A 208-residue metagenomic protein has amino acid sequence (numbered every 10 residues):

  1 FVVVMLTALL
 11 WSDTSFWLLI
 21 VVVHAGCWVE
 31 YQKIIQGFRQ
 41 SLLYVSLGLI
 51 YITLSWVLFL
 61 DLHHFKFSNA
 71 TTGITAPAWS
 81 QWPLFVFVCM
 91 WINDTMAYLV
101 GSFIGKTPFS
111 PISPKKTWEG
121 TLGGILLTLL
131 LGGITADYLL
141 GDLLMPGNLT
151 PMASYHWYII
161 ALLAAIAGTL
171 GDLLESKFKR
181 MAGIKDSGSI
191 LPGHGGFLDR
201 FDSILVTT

Functional and structural regions predicted by a protein language model:
F1-L163: Membrane-embedded alpha-helical bundles of polytopic integral membrane proteins
I92-S102, G168-R180: Short helical (or helix-break) motifs at transmembrane helix termini and adjacent helical loops in multi-pass membrane
G105-S110, A182-S189: Juxtamembrane helix-boundary/capping and inter-helix hinge elements in multi-pass membrane proteins
S113, L191-P192: Membrane-interface helix-entry/capping residues at the boundaries of transmembrane alpha-helices
P114, D186, S203: Short, conserved catalytic or interaction motifs in soluble domains
W118, L163-G171, F178, H194-F201: Alpha-helical membrane segments and immediately flanking helix-loop junctions that form or couple to the substrate/ion
R200-T208: Final/C-terminal transmembrane alpha-helix of multipass membrane proteins
